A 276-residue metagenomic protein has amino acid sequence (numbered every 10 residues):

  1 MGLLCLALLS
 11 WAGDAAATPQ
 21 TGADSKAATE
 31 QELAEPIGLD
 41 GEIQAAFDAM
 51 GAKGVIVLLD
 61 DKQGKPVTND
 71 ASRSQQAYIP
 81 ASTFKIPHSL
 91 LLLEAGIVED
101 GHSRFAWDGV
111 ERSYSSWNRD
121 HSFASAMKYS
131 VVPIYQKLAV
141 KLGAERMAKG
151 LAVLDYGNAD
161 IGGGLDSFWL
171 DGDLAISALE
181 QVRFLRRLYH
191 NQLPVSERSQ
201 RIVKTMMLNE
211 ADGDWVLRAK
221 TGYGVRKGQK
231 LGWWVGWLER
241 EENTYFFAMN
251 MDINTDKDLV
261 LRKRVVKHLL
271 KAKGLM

Functional and structural regions predicted by a protein language model:
G2-S10: Bacterial N-terminal signal peptides
A15-A46, M50, A77, V140-E145 (+2 more regions): Structured C-terminal helix/loop/strand segments within mature extracytoplasmic catalytic/sensor domains
A49-D60: Short N-terminal helix-loop-first-beta-strand/juxtamembrane motif that initiates sensory/input modules
D61-Q75: Short, conserved catalytic-motif segment at the N-terminal edge
A77-G101, A126, F247: Active-site SXXK
L90-V98, V140, R183-H190, K271: Short glycine/serine- and small hydrophobic-enriched flexible loop segments
E94-G109, V195-Q200: Short, well-structured active-site flanking segments
S115, S122-F123, Y135-L185: Mid-domain, small-residue-enriched loop/turn segments at the edges of structured enzyme/sensor domains
